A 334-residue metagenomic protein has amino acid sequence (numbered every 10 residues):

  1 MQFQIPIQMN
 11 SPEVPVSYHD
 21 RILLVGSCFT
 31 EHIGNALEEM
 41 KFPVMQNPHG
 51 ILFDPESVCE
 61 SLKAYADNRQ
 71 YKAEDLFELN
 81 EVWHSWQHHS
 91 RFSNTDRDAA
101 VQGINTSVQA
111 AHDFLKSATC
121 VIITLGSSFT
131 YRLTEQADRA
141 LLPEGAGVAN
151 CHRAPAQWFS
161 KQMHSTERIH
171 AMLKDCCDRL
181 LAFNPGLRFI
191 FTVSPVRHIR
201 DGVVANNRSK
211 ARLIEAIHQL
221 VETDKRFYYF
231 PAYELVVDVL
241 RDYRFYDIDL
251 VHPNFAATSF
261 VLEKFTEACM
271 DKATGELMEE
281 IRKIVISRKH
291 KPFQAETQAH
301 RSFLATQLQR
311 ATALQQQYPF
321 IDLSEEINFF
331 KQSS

Functional and structural regions predicted by a protein language model:
M1-S334: Extracellular glycan-modifying ectodomains
